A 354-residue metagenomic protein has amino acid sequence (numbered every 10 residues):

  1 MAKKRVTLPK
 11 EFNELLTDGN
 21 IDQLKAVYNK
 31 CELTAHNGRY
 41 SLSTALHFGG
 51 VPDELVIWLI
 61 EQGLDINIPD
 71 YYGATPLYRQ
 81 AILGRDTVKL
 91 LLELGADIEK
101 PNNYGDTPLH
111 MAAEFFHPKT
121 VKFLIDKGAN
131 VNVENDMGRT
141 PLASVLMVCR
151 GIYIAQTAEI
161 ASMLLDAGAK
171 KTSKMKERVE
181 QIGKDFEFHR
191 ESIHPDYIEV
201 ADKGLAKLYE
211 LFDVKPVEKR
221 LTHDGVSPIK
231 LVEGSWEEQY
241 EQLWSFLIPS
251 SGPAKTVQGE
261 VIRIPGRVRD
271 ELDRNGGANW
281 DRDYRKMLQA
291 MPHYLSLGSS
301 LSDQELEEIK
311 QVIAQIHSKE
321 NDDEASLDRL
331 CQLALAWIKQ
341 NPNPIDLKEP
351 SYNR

Functional and structural regions predicted by a protein language model:
A2-F48, E54-L59: N-terminal segments that cap or nucleate solenoid repeat domains
R5-F12, A35-F48, P69-Q80, P101-T107 (+2 more regions): Ankyrin-repeat boundary/"N-cap" motif
V6, K10, D22, D53-E54 (+3 more regions): Generic alpha-helical secondary structure signal
E14-G19, T44-P52, R79-R85, M111-H117 (+1 more regions): Ankyrin repeat A-helix N-terminal signature
A26-L33, I57-D65, K89-D97, K122-N130 (+1 more regions): Ankyrin repeat domain, specifically the short helix-to-loop turn at the C-terminus of the second helix of each repeat
A26-V27, R39-Q80, T87-E93: Hydrophobic, helix-prone linear segments
I82-L83, E93-A96, P101-D106, M111-P118 (+4 more regions): Eukaryote-skewed repeat-based solenoidal scaffolds used as protein-protein interaction platforms, primarily
E134-R354: Ankyrin repeat (ANK) tandem arrays and their immediately adjacent linkers/low-complexity segments
